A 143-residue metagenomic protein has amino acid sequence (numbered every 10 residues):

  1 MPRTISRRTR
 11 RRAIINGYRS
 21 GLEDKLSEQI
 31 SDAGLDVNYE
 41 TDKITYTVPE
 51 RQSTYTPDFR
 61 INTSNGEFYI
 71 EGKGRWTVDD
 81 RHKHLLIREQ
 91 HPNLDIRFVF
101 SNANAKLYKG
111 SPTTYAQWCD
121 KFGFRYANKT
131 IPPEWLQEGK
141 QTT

Functional and structural regions predicted by a protein language model:
M1-T143: Nucleic-acid endo/exonuclease domains
